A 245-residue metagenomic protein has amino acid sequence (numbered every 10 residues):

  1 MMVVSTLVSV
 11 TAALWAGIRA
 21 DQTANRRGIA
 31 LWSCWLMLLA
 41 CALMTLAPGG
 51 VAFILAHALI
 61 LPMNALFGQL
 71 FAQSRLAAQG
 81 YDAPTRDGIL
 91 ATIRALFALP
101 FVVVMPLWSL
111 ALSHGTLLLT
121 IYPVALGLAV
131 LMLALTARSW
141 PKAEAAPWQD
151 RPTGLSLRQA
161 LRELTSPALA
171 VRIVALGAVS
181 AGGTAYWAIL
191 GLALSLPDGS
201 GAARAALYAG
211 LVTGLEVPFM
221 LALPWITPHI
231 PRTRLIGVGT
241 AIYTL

Functional and structural regions predicted by a protein language model:
M1, A185-R204: Short amphipathic helix-loop junctions that connect adjacent transmembrane helices in Major Facilitator Superfamily/SLC
M1, A58, T165-Y186: Pair of pore-lining "gating" transmembrane helices in MFS-fold secondary transporters
T11-N25, L112-S113, F219-R232: Helix-to-loop junctions at the C-terminal end of transmembrane segments in multipass secondary transporters
G28-L43, P123-L126, R234-L245: Structural signature of the two symmetry-related core transmembrane helices
L38, L119-R138: Symmetry-related core transmembrane helices of the 12-TM Major Facilitator Superfamily/SLC fold
V51-F67, G177-A178, L245: Hydrophobic core of transmembrane alpha-helices in multi-pass small-molecule transporters, especially MFS/SLC-type
A58-A95: Cytoplasmic helix-loop-helix junction between adjacent transmembrane helices in 12-TM secondary transporters
W140-I173: Juxtamembrane intracellular "pre-TM" segments in multi-pass secondary transporters
